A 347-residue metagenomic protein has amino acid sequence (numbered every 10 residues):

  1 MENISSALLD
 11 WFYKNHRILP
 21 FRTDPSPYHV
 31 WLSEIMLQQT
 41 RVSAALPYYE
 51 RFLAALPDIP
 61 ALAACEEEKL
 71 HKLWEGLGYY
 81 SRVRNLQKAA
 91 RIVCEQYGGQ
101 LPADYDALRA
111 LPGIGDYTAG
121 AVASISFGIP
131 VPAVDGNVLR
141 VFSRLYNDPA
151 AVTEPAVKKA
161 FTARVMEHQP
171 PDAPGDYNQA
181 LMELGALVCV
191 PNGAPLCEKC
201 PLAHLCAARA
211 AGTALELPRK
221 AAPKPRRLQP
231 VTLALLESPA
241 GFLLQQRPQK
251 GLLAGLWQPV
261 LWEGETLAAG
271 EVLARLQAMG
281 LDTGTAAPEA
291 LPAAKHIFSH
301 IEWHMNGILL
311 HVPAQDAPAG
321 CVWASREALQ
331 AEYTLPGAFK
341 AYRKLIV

Functional and structural regions predicted by a protein language model:
M1-I18, T23, A186-V347: Intrinsically disordered, low-complexity, charged terminal extensions of DNA damage-control enzymes
E2, S6-E198, L202-A211, L215 (+1 more regions): Catalytic cores of DNA base-excision repair glycosylases
